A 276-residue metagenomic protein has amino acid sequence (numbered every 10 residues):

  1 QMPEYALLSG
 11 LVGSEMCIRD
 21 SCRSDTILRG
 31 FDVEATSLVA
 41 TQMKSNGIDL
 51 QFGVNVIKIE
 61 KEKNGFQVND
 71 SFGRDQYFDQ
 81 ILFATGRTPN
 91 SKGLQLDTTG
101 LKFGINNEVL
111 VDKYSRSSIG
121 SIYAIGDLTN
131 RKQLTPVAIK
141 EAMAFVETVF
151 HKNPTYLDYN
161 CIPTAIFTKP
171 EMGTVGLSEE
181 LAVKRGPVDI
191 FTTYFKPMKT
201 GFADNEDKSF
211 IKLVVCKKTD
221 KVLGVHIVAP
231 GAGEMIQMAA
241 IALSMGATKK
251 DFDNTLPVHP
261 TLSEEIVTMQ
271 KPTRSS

Functional and structural regions predicted by a protein language model:
Q1-G13, C17: Single conserved hydrophobic/aromatic residue that forms the stacking wall/gate of nucleotide- or nucleobase-binding
S14-Q67, R131-I139, E147-L181: Rossmann-like dinucleotide-binding cores of NAD(P)H-dependent redox enzymes
S21, N69, F103, V111 (+2 more regions): Hydrophobic alpha-helical segments, especially N-terminal targeting/anchoring helices
S71-G73: Glycine-centered tight beta-turn/hairpin loop motif at sheet-sheet or coil-to-beta transitions
D75-H151: FAD-site-proximal beta/loop scaffold in flavoenzymes
K102-G104, K152-C161, G186-F191: A short alpha-helix-loop-beta-strand transition element characteristic of N-terminal alpha/beta dinucleotide-binding
F150-H151, F167-S276: Flexible, glycine-rich terminal cap/loop adjacent to redox cofactors in electron-transfer oxidoreductases
